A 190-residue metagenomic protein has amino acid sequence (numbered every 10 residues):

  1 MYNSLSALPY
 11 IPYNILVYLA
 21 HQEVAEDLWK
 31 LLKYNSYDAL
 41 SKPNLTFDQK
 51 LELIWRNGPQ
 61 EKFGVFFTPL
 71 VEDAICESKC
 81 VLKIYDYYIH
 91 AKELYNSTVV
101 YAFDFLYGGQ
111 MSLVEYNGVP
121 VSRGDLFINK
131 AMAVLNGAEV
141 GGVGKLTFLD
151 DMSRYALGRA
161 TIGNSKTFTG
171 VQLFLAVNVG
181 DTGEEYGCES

Functional and structural regions predicted by a protein language model:
M1-E93, S190: Small/polar-rich, solvent-exposed N-terminal microdomains that initiate assembly or binding
L45, V71-L82, G109-L146: Acidic, Ser/Thr- and Gly-enriched intrinsically disordered low-complexity segments
I75-C76, H90-S97, I162-F168: Short, solvent-exposed beta-strand/turn "edge" segments of beta-rich domains on protein surfaces
L82, V99-F103, V171-L173: Hydrophobic residues positioned within well-ordered beta-strands of beta-sheet architectures
Y88-H90, F105-M111, A176-G183: Beta-strand elements of well-folded, non-transmembrane domains
N96-E115: Short acidic, glycine/tyrosine-flanked loop/strand segments centered on an H-E-D-like triad
V121-G180: Acidic-leaning, charged glycine-interspersed low-complexity segments
G183-E185, E189: Aromatic/basic-lined ligand-recognition segments that form π-stacking hydrophobic pockets flanked by Lys/Arg to engage
